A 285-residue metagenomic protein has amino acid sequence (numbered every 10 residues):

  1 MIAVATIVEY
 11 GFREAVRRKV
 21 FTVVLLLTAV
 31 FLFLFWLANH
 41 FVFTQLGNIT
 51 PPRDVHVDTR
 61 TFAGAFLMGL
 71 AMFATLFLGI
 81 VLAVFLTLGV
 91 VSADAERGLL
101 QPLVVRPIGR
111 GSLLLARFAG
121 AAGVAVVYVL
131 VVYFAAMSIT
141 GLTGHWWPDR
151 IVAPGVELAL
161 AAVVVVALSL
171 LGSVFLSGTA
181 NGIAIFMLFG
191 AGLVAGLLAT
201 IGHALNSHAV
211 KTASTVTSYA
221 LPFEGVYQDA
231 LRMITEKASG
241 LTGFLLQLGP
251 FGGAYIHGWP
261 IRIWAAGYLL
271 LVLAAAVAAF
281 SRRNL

Functional and structural regions predicted by a protein language model:
M1-T28: Aromatic- and glycine-rich beta-strand/loop motifs that create alpha-glucan
E14, S92, L103-V105, S173 (+1 more regions): Helix-capping/transition residues at the boundaries of transmembrane alpha-helices and the short helical linkers
V24-A29, N181-G192: Central hydrophobic cores of alpha-helical transmembrane segments in multi-pass integral membrane proteins
F33-L88, L114-G182, T200, S214: Secretory targeting signals
A38-A65, I185, F189-V277: Terminal transmembrane helical anchor/hairpin motif
A74-A95, A266-R283: Transmembrane alpha-helical segments in integral membrane proteins
A83-T87, L100, A135, L168 (+3 more regions): Hydrophobic/aromatic residues in alpha-helical transmembrane segments
L88-A122: Helix-loop-helix units of permease transmembrane domains in multi-pass membrane transporters, especially ABC
